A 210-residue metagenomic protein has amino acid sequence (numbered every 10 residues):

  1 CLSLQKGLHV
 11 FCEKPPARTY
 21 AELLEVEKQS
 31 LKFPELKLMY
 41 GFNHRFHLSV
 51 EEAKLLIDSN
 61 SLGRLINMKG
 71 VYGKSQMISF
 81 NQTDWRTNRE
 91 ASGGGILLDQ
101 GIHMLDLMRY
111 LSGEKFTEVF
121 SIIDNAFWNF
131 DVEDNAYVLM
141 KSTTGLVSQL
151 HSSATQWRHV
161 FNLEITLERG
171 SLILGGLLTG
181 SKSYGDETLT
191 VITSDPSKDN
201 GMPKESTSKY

Functional and structural regions predicted by a protein language model:
C1-Q5, L24-E27, E52-L56, N81-R86 (+5 more regions): Short, glycine/charged-enriched secondary-structure capping and boundary segments
C1-R45, N60: Beta-strand-loop-alpha-helix segment that lines the small-molecule cofactor/substrate pocket of alpha/beta enzymes
E13, V71, T166: Alpha/beta-hydrolase-fold catalytic nucleophile elbow
T19-Y20, H47, N129, H159: Loop/helix-junction capping segments adjacent to catalytic residues or to phosphate/diphosphate-binding pockets
L36, H44-N129: Predominantly a Rossmann-like dinucleotide-binding segment in NAD(P)-dependent oxidoreductases
L38, M68, V119, V138 (+2 more regions): Well-ordered beta-strand positions enriched in small/hydrophobic/aromatic, beta-favoring residues
N43, E164-Y210: C-terminal glycine/acidic-rich active-site capping loop/insertion
L105-S181: Contiguous beta-strand/loop segments that form the cofactor/metal-binding neighborhood of enzyme cores
